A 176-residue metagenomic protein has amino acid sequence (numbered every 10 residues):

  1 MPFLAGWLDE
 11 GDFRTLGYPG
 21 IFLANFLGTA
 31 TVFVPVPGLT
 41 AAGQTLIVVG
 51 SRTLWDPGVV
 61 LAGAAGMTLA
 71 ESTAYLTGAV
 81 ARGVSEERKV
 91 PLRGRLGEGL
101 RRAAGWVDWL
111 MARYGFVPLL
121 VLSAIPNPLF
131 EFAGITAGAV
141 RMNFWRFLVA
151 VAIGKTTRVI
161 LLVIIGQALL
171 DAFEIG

Functional and structural regions predicted by a protein language model:
M1-L23, G50-E131, A139-W145, V151-G176: Membrane-interfacial helix-loop-helix
I21-T45, I125-I135: Transmembrane helix boundary and interhelical junction motifs in multipass membrane proteins
